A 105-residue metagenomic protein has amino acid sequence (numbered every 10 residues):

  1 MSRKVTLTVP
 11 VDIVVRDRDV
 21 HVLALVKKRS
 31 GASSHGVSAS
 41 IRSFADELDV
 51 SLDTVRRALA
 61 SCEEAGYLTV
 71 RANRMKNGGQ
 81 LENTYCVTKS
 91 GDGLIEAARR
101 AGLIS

Functional and structural regions predicted by a protein language model:
M1-E47, T54, A60-T69, K76-E82 (+1 more regions): Short recognition helix of helix-turn-helix/winged-helix DNA-binding domains
L68, A72-N73, G102-I104: Assembly/interface hotspot detector across virion components, adhesins/toxins, and nucleic-acid enzymes
K89-S105: Short, amphipathic alpha-helical interaction segments positioned at domain boundaries
